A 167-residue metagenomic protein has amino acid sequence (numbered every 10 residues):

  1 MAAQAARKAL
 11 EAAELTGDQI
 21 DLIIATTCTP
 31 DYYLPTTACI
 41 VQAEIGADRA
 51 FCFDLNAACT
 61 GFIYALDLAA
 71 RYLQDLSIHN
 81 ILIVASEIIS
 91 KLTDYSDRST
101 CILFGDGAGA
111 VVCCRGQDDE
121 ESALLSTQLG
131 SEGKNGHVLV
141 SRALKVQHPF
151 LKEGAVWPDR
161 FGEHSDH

Functional and structural regions predicted by a protein language model:
A3-L10, C101-I102, D106-H167: Hydrophobic pocket-lining "lid/loop/helix" segments that shape and contact the acyl-thioester
Q4, T36-C39, Y95: Generic recognition of short, well-ordered alpha-helical segments
A5-D21: Phosphate/pyrophosphate-binding loops at sites that engage ATP/ADP/AMP, CoA/4′-phosphopantetheine, polyphosphate
E14-Q19, Y72, S77, A123: Short loop/turn motifs at secondary-structure junctions
D21-T27: Short glycine-rich or small-residue beta-strand-to-loop segments that form or flank ligand, phosphate, metal/Fe-S
T27-I81, S86: Conserved catalytic cysteine-centered active-site region of acyl-thioester-dependent Claisen-condensing enzymes
Y72-A108: Flexible, glycine-rich active-site loops centered on histidine and acidic residues that chelate a metal or position
